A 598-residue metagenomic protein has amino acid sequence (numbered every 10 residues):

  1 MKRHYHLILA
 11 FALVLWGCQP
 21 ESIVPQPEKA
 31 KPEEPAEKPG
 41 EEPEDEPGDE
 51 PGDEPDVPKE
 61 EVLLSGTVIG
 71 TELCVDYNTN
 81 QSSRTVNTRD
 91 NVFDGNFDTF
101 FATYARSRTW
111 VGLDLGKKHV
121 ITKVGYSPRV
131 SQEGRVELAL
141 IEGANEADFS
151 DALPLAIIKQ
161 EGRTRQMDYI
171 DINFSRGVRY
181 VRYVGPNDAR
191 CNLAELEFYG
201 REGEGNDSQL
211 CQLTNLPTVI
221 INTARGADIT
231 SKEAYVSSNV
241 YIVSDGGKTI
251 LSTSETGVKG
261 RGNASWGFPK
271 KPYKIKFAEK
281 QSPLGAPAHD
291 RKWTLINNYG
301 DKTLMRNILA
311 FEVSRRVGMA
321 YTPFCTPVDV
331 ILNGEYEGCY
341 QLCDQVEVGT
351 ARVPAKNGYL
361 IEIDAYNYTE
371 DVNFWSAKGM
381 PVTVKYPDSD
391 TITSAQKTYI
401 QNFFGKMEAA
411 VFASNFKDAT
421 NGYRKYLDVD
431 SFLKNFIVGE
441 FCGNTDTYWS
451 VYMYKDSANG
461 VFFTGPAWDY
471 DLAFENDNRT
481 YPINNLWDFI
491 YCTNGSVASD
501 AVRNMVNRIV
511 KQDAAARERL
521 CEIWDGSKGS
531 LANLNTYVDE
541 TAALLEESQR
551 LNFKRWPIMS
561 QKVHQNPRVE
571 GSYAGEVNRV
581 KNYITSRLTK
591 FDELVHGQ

Functional and structural regions predicted by a protein language model:
K2-A10: Sec-dependent signal peptide recognition, specifically the positively charged N-region followed immediately by
L15-S65: Bacterial Sec-dependent N-terminal signal peptides
P58-F93: Predominantly extracellular/luminal regions of secreted and cell-surface proteins, especially disulfide-bonded
V92-L153, T164-S208: Aromatic, loop-rich ligand-recognition surfaces of beta-strand-rich domains
D207-L309: Conserved NTP-binding catalytic cores of kinases and kinase-like/nucleotidyltransferase enzymes across multiple kinase
I221, K276, Q281-S282, N297-N298 (+4 more regions): Internal "kinase-insert"/substrate-recognition segments embedded within catalytic cores of ATP-dependent enzymes
A227-I229, T253-E255, G262-A264, F268-P269 (+3 more regions): Middle-to-C-terminal accessory/interaction subdomains
V317-D329, N444: Short, well-structured beta-strand/strand-turn elements
